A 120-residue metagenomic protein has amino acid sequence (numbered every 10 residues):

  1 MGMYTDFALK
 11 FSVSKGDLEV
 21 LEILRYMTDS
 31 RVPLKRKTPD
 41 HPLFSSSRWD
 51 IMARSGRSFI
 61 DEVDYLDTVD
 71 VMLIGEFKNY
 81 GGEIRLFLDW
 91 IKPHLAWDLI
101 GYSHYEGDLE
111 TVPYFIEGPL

Functional and structural regions predicted by a protein language model:
M1-P33: Short, extreme N-terminal segment that most often corresponds to the first beta-strand
T38-L120: Charged interaction segments
